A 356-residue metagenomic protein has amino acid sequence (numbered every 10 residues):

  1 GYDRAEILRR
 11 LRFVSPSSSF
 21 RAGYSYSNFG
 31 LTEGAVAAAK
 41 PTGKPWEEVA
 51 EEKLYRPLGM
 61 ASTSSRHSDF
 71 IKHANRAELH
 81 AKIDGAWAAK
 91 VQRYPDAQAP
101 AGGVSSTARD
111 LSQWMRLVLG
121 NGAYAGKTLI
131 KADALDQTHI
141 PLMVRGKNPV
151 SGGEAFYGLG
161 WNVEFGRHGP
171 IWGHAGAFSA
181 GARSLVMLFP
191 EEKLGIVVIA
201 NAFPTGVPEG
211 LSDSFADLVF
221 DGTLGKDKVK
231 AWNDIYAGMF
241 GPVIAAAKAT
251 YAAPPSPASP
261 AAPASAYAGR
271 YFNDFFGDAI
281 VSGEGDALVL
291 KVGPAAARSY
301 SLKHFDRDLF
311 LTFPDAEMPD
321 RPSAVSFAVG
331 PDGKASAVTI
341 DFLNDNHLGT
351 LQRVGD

Functional and structural regions predicted by a protein language model:
G1-S184: Short, surface-exposed loop or secondary-structure junction motifs that flank catalytic or metal-binding residues
M60, G120, Y124, N201-T205 (+1 more regions): Short, well-ordered loop/turn and helix-capping segments at boundaries between secondary-structure elements and domains
H80, W161-V163, V186-L188, I280-V281 (+2 more regions): A structural signal for short hydrophobic beta-strand segments in well-ordered beta-sheet cores
I83-D84, F165-R167, F189-E192, E284-A287: Short acidic-glycine loop/turn motifs at beta-strand connectors
L119, H168, A177-S179, N201-P204 (+3 more regions): Short, glycine-/Ser/Thr-/acidic-enriched flexible segments
P149-S151, V197-I199, F203-D217: Extracytoplasmic and endomembrane cell-envelope/extracellular-matrix remodeling and assembly machinery
H174, S184-N201, A337-I340: Short, well-ordered beta-strand elements
E209-D356: Peripheral terminal and inter-domain segments
